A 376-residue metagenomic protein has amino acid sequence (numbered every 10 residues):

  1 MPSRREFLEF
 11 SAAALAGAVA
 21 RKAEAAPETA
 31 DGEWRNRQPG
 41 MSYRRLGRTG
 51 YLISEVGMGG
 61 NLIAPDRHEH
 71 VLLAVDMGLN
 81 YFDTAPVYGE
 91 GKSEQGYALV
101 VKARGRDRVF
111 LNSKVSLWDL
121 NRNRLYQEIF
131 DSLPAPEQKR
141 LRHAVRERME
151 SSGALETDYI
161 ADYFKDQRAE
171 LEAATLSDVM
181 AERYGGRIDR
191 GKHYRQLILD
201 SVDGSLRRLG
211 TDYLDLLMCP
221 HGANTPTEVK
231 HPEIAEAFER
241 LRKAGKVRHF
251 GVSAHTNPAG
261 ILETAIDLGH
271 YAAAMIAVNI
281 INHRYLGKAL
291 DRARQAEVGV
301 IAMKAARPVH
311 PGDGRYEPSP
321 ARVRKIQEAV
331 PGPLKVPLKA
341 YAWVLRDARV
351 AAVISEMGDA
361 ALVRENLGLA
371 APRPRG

Functional and structural regions predicted by a protein language model:
P2-L171: N-terminal binding-site loop/beta-alpha segment at the start of enzyme catalytic domains that lines or forms
L8, A14-G17, N80, L99-V101 (+3 more regions): Structured C-terminal cap/extension of enzyme domains
Y43, V71, E94, A98 (+6 more regions): Generic structural signal for well-ordered alpha-helices, preferentially at hydrophobic/aromatic core positions
L46, M58, F82, Y97 (+7 more regions): Conserved, mostly hydrophobic/aromatic
V56-D66, Y184-L197, I326-G332: Active-site mouth loops of central-metabolism enzymes
G57, Y81-Y88, R248-V252, A273-I276 (+1 more regions): Short catalytic-loop micro-motif centered on adjacent basic/acidic residues
N61, V87, K114-W118, C219-G222 (+4 more regions): Active-site beta-loop-alpha junctions enriched in small/polar residues
A135-A273, R284, K288, R346: Glycine/proline-rich, positively charged, aromatic-decorated active-site loop/lid region on the catalytic face
